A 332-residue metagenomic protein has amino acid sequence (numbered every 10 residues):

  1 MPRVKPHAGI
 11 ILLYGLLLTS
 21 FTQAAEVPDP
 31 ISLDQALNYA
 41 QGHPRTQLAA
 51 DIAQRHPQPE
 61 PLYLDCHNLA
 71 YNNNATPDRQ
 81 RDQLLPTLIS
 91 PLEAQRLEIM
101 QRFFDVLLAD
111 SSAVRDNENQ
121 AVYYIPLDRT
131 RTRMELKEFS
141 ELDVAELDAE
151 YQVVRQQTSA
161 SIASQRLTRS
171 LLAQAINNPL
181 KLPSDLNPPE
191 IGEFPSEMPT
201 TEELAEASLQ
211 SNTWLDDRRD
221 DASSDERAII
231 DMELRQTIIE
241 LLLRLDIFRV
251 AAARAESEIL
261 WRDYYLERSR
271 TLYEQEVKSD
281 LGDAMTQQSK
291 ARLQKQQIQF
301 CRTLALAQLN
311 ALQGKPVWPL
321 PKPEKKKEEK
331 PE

Functional and structural regions predicted by a protein language model:
M1-I11: Bacterial N-terminal signal peptides that target proteins for export
I10-S20: Bacterial N-terminal signal peptides
A25-D34, S170-L171, A175-L182, N187 (+4 more regions): Acidic, low-complexity, intrinsically disordered peripheral segments
P30-P61, D65: N-terminal targeting signals for Sec/Tat export/insertion, comprising classic cleavable signal peptides
L48-A49, D65-S90, N117, S140-L142 (+5 more regions): Sec/SRP-type N-terminal targeting helices
A70, L88-A207, L241-R254, W261-T271 (+3 more regions): Periplasmic alpha-helical coiled-coil/stalk elements that build and connect Gram-negative outer-membrane
L186-G192, Q210-A222: Membrane-embedded hairpin module used as a gating/binding unit in multi-pass transport and secretion proteins
S279-Q287, P321-K327: Short histidine
